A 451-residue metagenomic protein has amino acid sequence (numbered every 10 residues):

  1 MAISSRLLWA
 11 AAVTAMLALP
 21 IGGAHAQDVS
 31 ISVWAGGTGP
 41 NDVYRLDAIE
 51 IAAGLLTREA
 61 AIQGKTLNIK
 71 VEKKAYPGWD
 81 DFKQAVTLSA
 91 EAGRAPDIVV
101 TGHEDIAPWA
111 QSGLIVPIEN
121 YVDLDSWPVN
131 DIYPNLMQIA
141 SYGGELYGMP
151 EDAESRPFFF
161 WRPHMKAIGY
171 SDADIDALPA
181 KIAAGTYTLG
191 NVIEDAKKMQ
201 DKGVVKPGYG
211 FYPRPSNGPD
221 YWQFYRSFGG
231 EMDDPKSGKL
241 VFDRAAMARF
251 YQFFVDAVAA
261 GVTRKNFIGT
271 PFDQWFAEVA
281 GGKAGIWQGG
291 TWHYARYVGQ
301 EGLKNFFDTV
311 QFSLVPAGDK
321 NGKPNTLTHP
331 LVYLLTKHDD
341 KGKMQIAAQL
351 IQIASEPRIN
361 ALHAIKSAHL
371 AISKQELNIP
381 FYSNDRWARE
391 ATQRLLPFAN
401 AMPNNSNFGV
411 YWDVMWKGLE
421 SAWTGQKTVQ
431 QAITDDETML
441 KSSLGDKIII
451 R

Functional and structural regions predicted by a protein language model:
A24-Q111, D123-N130, D172-D174, D319-N321 (+4 more regions): Conserved N-terminal structural module of periplasmic/extracytoplasmic solute-binding proteins
Q27, G64-T66, I168, V255-V262 (+3 more regions): Extracytoplasmic/periplasmic substrate-recognition and gating elements
I62, E119-I132, A173-G185, Y209-F211 (+7 more regions): Short, solvent-exposed loop/beta-turn-alpha elements that line the ligand-binding surface or hinge of extracytoplasmic
K74-A85, E104, A184-N191, N266-A280: Short helix-initiation/N-cap motifs at beta->coil->alpha
K83, H103-P157, K166, G190-N191 (+5 more regions): Hinge/lid segment of periplasmic solute-binding proteins
Y142-D152, R156, A183-L240, A284: Extracytoplasmic/periplasmic solute-binding protein
N191-M199, K236-G269: Glycine-centered hinge/linker elements that transmit conformational signals in sensory and ligand-binding systems
D308-A317, A364-S421, G445-R451: Long, aromatic- and glycine/proline-rich binding clefts that accommodate carbohydrate-like moieties
